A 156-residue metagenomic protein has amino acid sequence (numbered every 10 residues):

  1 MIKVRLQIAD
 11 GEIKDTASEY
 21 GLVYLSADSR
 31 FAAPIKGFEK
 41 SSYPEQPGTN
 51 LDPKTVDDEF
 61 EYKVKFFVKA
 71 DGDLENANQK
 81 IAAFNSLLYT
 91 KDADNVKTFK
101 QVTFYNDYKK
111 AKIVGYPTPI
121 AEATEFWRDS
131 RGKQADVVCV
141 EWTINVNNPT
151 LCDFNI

Functional and structural regions predicted by a protein language model:
M1-I156: Extracellular/virion structural assembly segments
